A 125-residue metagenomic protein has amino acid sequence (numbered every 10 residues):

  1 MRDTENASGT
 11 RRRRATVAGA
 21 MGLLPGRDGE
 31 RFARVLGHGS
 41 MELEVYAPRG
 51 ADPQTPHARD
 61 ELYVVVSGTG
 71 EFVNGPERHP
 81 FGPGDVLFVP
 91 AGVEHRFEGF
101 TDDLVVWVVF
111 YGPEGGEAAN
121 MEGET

Functional and structural regions predicted by a protein language model:
M1-T55, M121-T125: A short, N-terminal "cap"/entry segment at the start of jelly-roll beta-barrel domains of the cupin/DSBH fold
G37, V73-E77, F100: Short strand-coil-strand connectors
S40, R59, D103-L104: A structure-centric signal for secondary-structure junctions around beta-strands
H57-F72: Short, conserved beta-strand element in jelly-roll/cupin
D60, V86-P90, F110: A generic "structured core" feature
P76-A91: Short acidic-glycine-tyrosine-enriched beta hairpin
A91-E117: Ligand-binding loop in jelly-roll beta-barrel domains
